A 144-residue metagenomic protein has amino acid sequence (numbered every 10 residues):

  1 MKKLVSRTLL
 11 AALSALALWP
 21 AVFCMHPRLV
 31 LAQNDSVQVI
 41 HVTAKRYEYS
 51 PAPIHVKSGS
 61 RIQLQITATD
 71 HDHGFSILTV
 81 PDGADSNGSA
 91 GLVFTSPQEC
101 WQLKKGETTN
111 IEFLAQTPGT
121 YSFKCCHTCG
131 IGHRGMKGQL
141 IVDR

Functional and structural regions predicted by a protein language model:
K2-L16: Bacterial N-terminal signal peptides that target proteins for export
L9-A12, A21, T117: Generic low-polarity alpha-helical segments
L16-C24: Hydrophobic alpha-helical membrane-insertion segments, chiefly the h-region of N-terminal signal peptides
C24-R144: Extracytoplasmic copper-binding redox domains, predominantly the cupredoxin/blue-copper superfamily
